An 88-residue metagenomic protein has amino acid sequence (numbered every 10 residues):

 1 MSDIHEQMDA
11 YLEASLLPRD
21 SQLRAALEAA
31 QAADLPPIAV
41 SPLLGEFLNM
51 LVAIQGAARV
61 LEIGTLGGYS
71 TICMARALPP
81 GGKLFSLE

Functional and structural regions predicted by a protein language model:
M1-L87: A short alpha-helical cap/connector motif
